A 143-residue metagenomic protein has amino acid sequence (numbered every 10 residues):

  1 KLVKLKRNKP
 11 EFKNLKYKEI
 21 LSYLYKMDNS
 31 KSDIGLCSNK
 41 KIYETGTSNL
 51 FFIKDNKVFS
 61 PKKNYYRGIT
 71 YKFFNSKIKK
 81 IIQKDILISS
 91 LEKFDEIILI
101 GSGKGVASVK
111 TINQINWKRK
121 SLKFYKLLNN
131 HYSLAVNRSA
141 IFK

Functional and structural regions predicted by a protein language model:
K1-K143: Helix-start/capping segments and mature chain N-termini
